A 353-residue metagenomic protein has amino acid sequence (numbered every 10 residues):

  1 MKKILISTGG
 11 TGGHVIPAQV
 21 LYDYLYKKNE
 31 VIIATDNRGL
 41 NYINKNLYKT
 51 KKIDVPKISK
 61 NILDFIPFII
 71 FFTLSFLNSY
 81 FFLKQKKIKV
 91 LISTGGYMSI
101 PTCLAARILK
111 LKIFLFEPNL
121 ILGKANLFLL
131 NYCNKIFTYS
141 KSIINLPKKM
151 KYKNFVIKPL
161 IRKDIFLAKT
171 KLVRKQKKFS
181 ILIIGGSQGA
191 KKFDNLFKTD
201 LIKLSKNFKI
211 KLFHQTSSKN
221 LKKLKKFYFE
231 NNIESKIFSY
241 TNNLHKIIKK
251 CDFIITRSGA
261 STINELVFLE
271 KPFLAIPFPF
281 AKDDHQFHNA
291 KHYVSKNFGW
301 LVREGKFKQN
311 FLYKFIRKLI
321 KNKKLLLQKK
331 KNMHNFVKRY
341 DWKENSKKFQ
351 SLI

Functional and structural regions predicted by a protein language model:
I6-G9, K27-F71, K158, S218-N220 (+1 more regions): Conserved nucleotide-sugar phosphate-binding/catalytic loop shared by glycosyltransferases and other
I6-Q19, K191: A short, glycine/small-residue-rich beta-strand->loop->alpha-helix junction that serves as a flexible
Q19, A34, G39-N46, F166-T170 (+3 more regions): Donor-nucleotide binding loops and adjacent catalytic segments primarily of GT-B fold Leloir glycosyltransferases
E30, R38, R107-A168: Active-site-proximal region of nucleotide-activated glycan assembly enzymes, centered on histidine/acidic-rich loops
N61-V90, I108: An amphipathic, basic-hydrophobic alpha-helix
I88-V90, I233, K249-N264, K271-P272 (+1 more regions): Acidic donor-binding loop of glycosyltransferase active sites
W300, K308-Y340: Conserved donor-nucleotide binding/catalytic region of nucleotide-linked donor-dependent transferases
R339-I353: C-terminal alpha-helical cap of glycosyltransferases
